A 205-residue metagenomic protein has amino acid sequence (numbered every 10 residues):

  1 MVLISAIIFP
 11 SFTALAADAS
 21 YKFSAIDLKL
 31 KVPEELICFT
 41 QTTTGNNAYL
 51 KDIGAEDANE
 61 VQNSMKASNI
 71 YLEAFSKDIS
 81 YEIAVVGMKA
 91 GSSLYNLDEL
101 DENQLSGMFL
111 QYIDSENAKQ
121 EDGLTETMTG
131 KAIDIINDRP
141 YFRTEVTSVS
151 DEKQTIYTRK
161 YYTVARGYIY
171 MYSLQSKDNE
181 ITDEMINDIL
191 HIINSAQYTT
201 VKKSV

Functional and structural regions predicted by a protein language model:
M1-I79, Q154-T155, S173-V205: N-terminal targeting sequences that direct proteins away from the cytosol to non-cytosolic compartments
I7, L15-A17, F75, V85 (+3 more regions): Intrinsic disorder/low-complexity segments
K22-S24, M128, Y161: Short, functionally important structural connectors and interaction interfaces within domains
D27, D78-Y81, R139, G167: Sequence-level motif detector for i,i+2 pairs with an aromatic at +2
V61-G107: A short acidic-to-branched-hydrophobic micro-motif
K89-N96, D122-T127, Q197: Short acidic/polar alpha-helix capping motifs at helix-coil junctions
S106, L110-D114: Generic solvent-exposed, charged/amphipathic alpha-helical segments that serve as macromolecular interface scaffolds
I113-T125, A132-S204: Short, well-structured beta-strand
